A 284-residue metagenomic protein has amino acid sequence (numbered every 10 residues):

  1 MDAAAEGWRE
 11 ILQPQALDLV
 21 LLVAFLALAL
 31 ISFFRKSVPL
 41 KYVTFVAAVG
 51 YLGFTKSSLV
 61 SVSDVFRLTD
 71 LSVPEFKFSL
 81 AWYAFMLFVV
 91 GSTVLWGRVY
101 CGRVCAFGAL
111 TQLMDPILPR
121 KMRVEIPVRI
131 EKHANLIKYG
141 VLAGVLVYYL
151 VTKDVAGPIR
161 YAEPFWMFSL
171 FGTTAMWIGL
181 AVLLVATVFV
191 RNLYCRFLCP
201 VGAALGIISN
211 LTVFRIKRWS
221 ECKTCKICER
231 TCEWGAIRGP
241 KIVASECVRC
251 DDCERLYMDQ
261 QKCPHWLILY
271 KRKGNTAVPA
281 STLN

Functional and structural regions predicted by a protein language model:
M1-G239, S245-N284: Non-ligating segments of multi-cofactor redox enzymes
